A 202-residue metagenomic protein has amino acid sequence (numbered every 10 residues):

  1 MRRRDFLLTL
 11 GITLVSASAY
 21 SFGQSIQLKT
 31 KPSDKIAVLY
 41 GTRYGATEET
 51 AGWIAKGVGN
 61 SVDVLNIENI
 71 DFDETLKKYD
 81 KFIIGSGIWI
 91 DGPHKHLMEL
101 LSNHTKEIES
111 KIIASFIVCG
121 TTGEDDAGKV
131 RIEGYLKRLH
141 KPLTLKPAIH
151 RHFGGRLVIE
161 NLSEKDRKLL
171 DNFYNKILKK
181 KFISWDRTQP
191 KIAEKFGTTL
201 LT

Functional and structural regions predicted by a protein language model:
M1-L14: N-terminal secretory signal peptides and thylakoid transit peptides that target proteins across membranes
R4, A51-G52, L97-M98: Short amphipathic alpha-helical segment that frequently serves as the phosphate-/nucleotide-binding helix
G11, R43-Y44, G120, L157: Short, glycine/serine-rich, charged loops/turns that create anion-binding and catalytic segments at active sites
V15-Y20: Hydrophobic h-region of N-terminal signal peptides that target proteins for export in Gram-negative bacteria
S21, K31-S33, G57-S61, K81 (+2 more regions): FMN-binding flavodoxin-like domain, especially the glycine-rich phosphate-binding loop
S21-N60, V64-I67, E74: C-terminal segment of N-terminal export signals and the immediately downstream linker at the start of the mature
I67-N69, K95: N-terminal post-signal-peptidase region of extra-cytosolic proteins
K77-K78: Alpha-helix C-terminal capping/helix-to-coil transition sites in glycosyltransferase folds
